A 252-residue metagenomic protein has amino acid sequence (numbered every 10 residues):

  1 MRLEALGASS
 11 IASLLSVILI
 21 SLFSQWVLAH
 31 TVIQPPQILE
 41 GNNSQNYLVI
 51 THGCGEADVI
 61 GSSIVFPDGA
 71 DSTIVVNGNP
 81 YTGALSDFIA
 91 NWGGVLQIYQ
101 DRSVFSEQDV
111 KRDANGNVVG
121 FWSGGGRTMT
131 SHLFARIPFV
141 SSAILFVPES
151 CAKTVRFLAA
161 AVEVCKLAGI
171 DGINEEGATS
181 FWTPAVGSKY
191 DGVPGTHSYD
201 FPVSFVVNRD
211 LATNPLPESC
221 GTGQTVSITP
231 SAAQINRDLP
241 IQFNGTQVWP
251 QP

Functional and structural regions predicted by a protein language model:
M1-L14: Bacterial N-terminal signal peptides that target proteins for export
L28-D68, P252: N-terminal segment immediately downstream of the Sec signal-peptide cleavage site in secreted/extracellular proteins
E56-R156, A161-E163: Structured domain cores in non-transmembrane regions
P148-P252: Glycine-rich, aromatic-bearing surface loops/beta-hairpins
